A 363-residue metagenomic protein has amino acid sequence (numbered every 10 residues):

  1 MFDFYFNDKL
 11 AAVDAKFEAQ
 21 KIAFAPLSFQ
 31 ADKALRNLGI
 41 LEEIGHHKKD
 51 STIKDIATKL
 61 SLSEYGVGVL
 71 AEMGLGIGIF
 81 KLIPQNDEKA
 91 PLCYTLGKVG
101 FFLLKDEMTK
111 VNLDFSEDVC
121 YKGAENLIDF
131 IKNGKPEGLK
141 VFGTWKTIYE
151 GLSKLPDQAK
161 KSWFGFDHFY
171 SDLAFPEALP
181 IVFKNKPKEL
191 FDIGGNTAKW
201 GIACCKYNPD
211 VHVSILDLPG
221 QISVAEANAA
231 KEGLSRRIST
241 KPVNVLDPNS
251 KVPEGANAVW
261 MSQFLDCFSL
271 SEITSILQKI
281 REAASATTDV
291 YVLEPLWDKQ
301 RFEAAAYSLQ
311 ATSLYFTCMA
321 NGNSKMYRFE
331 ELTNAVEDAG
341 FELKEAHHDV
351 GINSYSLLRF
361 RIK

Functional and structural regions predicted by a protein language model:
M1-L82, K184, E189-K363: Alpha-helical subdomain
F4-L10, A15-K48, T58-K59, Y65-K188: Conserved Class I S-adenosyl-L-methionine-dependent methyltransferase catalytic core
